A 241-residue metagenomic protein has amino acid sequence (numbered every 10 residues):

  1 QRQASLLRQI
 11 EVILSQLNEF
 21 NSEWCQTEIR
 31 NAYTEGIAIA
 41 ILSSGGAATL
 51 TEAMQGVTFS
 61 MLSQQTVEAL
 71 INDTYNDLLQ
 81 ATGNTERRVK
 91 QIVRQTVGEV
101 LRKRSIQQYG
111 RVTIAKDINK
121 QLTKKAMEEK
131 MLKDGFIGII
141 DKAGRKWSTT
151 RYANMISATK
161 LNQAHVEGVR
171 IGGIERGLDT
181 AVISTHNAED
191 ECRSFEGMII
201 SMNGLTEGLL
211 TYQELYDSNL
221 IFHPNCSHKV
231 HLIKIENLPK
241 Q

Functional and structural regions predicted by a protein language model:
Q1-A143, E236-Q241: N-terminal leader/targeting and assembly helices and adjacent pre-domain segments
Q1-L42, A143-Q241: Activation/maturation switch segments at domain boundaries
